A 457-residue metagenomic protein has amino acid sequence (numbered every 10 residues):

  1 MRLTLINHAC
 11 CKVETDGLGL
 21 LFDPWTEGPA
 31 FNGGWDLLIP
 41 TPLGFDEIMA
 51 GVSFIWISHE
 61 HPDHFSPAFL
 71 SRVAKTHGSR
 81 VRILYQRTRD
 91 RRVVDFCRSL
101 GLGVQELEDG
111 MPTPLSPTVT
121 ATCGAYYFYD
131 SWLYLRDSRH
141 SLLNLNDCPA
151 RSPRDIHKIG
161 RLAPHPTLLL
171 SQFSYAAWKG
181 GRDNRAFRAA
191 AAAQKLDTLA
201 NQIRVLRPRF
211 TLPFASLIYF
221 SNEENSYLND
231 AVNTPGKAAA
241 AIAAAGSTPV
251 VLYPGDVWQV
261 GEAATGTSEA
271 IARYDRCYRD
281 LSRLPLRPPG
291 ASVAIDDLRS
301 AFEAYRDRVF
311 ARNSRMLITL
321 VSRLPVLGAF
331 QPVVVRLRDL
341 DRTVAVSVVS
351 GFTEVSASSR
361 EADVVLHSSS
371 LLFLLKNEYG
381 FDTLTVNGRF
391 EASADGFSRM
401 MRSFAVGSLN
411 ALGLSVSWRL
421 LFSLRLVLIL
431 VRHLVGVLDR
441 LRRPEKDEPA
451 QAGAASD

Functional and structural regions predicted by a protein language model:
A9-D16, P112-P166: Catalytic core of the metallo-beta-lactamase
G17-E60, H64-K75, A150-H165, V364: Pre-active-site segment of Zn-dependent metallo-hydrolases
F22-D23, G51-F65, I83-R87, L143-P149 (+5 more regions): Active-site neighborhood of phospho(di)ester-bond hydrolases with catalytic His/Asp-centered motifs
G28-P29, H61-F65, R89-V93, M111-P114 (+5 more regions): Active-site environment of divalent metal-dependent phosphoester hydrolases
V73-R80, E223-I242, T265-D280: Short, electropositive alpha-helical surface patch
G78-V81, Y85-H140, A240: Metallo-beta-lactamase
L84, P153-G246: Cap/insert and terminal regions of metallo-dependent hydrolase folds
W258-D457: Feature captures hydrophobic
